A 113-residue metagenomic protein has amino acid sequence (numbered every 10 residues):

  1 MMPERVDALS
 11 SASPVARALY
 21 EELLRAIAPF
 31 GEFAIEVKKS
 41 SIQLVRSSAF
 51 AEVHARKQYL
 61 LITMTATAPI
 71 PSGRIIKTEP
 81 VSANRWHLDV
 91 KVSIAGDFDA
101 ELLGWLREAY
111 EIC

Functional and structural regions predicted by a protein language model:
M1-C113: Charge-dense, helix-prone N-terminal extensions
